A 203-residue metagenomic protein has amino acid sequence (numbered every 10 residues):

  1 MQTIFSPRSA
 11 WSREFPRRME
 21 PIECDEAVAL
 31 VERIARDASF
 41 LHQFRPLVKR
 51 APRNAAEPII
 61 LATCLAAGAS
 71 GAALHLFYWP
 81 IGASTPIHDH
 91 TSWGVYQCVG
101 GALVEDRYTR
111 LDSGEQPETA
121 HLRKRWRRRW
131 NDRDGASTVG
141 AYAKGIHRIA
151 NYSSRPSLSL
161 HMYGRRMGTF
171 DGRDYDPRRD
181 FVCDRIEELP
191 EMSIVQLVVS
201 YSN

Functional and structural regions predicted by a protein language model:
M1-F40: N-terminal leader/capping segments at the start of a protein or of a new domain
P52-I81: A short glycine-rich, His/Asp/Glu-containing loop-to-beta-strand
G71, V95, R110-G145, I186: Short acidic-glycine-tyrosine-enriched beta hairpin
H75-D89, G140-A143: Conserved short histidine dyad/triad with adjacent acidic residue
T91-L111: Glycine- and acidic-residue-biased ligand/ion/polar-headgroup-sensing regions
V95-Q97, S154-T169: A short hydrophobic beta-strand segment most commonly corresponding to one strand of the jelly-roll/cupin
G140-M162: Ligand-binding loop in jelly-roll beta-barrel domains
R178-N203: Long hydrophobic alpha-helical segments typical of transmembrane helices together with their membrane-interfacial
